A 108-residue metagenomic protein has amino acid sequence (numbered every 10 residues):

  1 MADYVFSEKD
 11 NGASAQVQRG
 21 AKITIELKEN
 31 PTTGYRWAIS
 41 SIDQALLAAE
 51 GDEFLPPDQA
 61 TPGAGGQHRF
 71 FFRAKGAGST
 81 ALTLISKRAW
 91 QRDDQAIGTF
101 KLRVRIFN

Functional and structural regions predicted by a protein language model:
M1-D10, Q91-N108: Extracytoplasmic/periplasmic copper-protein system
M1-T24, N30: N-terminal edge beta-strand
S14-Q16, R69-F71, T99-R103: Well-ordered beta-strand positions in beta-sheet-rich domains
G20, Y35-A38: A charge-rich, low-complexity, intrinsically flexible signal that marks solvent-exposed coils, linkers, repeats
T33, S41-P57: Short, solvent-exposed loop/linker segments at beta-strand-coil boundaries, enriched for Pro/Gly and Ser/Thr
P62-R69: Aromatic sugar-binding surface patches on proteins that engage polysaccharides or sugar-phosphate polymers
K75-T80: Glycine-centered tight-turn and secondary-structure capping sites
S86-R88: Surface-exposed loop/turn motifs at beta-strand-loop junctions within extracellular Ig-like and Fibronectin type III
